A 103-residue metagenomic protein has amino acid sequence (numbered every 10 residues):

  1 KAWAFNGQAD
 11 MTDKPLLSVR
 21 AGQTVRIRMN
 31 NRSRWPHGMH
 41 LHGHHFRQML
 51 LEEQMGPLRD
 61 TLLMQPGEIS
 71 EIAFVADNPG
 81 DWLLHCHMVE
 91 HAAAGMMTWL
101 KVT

Functional and structural regions predicted by a protein language model:
K1-H37, G43-M55, R59, L63 (+2 more regions): Edge beta-strand plus adjacent loop/short-helix module at the start of the mature soluble/periplasmic domain
G22-T24, D81, G95: Generic structural microfeature
G56, N78-D81: Short, glycine/acidic-rich beta->alpha junctions
L62-P66, A94-T103: Extracytoplasmic/periplasmic copper-protein system
I72-N78: Short, hydrophobic beta-strand segments
N78, M88-A92: A short, acidic, flexible beta-alpha connecting loop/helix-capping segment that sits on the rim of active
